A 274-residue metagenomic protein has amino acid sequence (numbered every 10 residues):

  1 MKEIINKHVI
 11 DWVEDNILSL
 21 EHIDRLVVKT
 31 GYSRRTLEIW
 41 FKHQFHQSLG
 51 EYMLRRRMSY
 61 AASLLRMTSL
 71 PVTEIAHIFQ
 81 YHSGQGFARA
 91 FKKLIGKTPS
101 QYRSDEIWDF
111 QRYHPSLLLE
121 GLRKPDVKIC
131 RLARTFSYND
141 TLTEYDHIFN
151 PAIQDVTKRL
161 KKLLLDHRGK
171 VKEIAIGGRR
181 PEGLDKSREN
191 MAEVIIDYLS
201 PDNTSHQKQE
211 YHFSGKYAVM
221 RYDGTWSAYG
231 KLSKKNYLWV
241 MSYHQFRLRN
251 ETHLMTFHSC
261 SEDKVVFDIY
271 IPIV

Functional and structural regions predicted by a protein language model:
M1-K7, W108, V274: Short, Lys/Arg-enriched, disordered terminal segments
K2-I10, L54, M58, A62: Short, leucine-enriched amphipathic alpha-helices that occur as contiguous helical runs
I4-S48, M67-G84: DNA-binding recognition helix and immediately preceding turn/loop of helix-turn-helix/winged-helix domains
R35, S59, S63-R66, H77-I78 (+1 more regions): A solvent-exposed interaction/effector surface
Y52-R55, Q154: Generic alpha-helical scaffold signal
